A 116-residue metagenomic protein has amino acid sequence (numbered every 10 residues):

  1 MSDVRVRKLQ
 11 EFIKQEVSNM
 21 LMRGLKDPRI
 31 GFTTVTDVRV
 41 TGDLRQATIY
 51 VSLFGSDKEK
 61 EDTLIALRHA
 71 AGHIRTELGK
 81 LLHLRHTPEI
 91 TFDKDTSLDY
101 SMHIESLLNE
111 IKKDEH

Functional and structural regions predicted by a protein language model:
M1-Q46, S52-H116: Charge-rich, low-complexity N-terminal segments
